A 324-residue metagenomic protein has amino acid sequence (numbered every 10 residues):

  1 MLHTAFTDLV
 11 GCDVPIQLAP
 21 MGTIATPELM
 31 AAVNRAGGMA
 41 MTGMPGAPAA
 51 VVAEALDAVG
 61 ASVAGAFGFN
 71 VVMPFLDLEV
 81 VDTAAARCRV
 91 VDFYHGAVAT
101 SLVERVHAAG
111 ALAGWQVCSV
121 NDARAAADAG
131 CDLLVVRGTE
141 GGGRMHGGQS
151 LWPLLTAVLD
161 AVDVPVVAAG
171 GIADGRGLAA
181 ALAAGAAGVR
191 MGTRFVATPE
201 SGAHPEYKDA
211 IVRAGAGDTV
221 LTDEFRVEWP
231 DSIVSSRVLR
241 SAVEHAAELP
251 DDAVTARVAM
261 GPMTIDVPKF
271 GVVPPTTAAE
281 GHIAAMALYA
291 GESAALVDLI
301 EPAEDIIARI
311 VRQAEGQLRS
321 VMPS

Functional and structural regions predicted by a protein language model:
M1-P165: Active-site entrance/lid segments in N-terminal catalytic domains of soluble metabolic enzymes
G141, Q149-V167, A173-S324: Conserved active-site-proximal phosphate/metal-binding subdomains
